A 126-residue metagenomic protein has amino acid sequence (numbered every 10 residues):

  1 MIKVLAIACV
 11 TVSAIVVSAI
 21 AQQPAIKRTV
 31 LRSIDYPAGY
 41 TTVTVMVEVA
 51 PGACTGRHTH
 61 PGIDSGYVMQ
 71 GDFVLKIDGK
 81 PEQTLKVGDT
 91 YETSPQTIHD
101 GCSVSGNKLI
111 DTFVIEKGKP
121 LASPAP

Functional and structural regions predicted by a protein language model:
M1-A8: Bacterial N-terminal signal peptides that target proteins for export
V16-A21: Sec/Tat signal peptide C-region and signal peptidase I cleavage site
P24-G56, T112: A short glycine-rich, His/Asp/Glu-containing loop-to-beta-strand
R28, T84-K86, L121-A122: All-alpha RGS (Regulator of G-protein Signaling) helical domain and cognate RGS-like helical scaffolds
T42-T44, H60-I63, K80, Q96 (+1 more regions): Extracytoplasmic
E48-A50, F73, G79-Q96: Short acidic-glycine-tyrosine-enriched beta hairpin
P61-G79: Glycine- and acidic-residue-biased ligand/ion/polar-headgroup-sensing regions
P95-P120: Ligand-binding loop in jelly-roll beta-barrel domains
